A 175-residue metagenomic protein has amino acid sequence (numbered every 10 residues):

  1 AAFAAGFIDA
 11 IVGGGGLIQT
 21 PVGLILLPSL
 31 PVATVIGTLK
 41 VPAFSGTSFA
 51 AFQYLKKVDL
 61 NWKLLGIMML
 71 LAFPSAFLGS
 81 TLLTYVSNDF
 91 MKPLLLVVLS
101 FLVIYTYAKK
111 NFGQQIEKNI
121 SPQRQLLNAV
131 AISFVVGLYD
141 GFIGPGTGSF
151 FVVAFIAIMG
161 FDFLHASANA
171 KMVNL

Functional and structural regions predicted by a protein language model:
A1-P31, E117-S167: Selected transmembrane alpha-helices and immediately adjacent juxtamembrane segments of polytopic inner-membrane
G6, T47-V58, T106-Q114, I156-D162: C-terminal ends of transmembrane helices
D9, G13-L17, A43-Y54, G79 (+2 more regions): Alpha-helical transmembrane segments and their lipid-water interface positions in multi-pass membrane proteins
P28-S45, F90-L99, L138-F150: Structural signature of hydrophobic alpha-helical transmembrane segments
L30-L39, K63-I67, G160-K171: Membrane-interface alpha-helices at helix entry/exit sites of multi-pass transporters
G37-F90, V97: Selective hydrophobic functional segments
N61-L71, L95, N119-Q125, S167-N174: Cytoplasmic-side transmembrane-helix entry/capping segments in multi-pass membrane proteins
